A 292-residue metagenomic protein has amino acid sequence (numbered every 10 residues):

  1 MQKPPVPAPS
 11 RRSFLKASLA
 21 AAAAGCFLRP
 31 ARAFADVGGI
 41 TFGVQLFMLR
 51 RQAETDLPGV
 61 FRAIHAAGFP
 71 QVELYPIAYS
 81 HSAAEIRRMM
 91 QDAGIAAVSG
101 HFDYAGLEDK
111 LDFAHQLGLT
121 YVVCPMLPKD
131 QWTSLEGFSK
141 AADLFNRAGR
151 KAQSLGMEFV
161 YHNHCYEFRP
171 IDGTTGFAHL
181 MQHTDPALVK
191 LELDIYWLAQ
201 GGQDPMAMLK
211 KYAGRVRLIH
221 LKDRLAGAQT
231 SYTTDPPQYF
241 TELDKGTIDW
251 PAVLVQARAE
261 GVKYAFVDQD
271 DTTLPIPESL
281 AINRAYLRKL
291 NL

Functional and structural regions predicted by a protein language model:
M1-P9: N-terminal secretory signal peptides
A8-S13, A23-V37: N-terminal twin-arginine translocation
S18-L19, Y79, V98-K190, K211 (+1 more regions): Active-site acidic/histidine proton-transfer and metal-coordination neighborhood in alpha/beta enzyme cores
R29-T55, A63: C-terminal segment of N-terminal export signals and the immediately downstream linker at the start of the mature
T41-G43, Q71, A96-S99, Y121 (+4 more regions): Structural preference for beta-strand elements that scaffold enzyme active sites
V44, I64, V72, M90 (+6 more regions): Conserved, mostly hydrophobic/aromatic
Q52-A63, A105-A114, G202-M208, W250: Short, acidic/polar
S154-T247, L254: Acidic/histidine-rich catalytic cores of soluble enzymes
